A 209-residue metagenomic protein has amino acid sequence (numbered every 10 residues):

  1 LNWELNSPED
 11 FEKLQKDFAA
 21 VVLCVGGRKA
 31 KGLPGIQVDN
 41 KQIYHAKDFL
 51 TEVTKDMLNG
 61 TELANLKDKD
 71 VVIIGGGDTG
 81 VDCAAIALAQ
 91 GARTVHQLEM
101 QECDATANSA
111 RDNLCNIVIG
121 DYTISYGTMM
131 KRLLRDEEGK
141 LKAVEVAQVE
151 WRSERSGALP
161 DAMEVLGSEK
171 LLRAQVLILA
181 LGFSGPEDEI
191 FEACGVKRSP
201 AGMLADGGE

Functional and structural regions predicted by a protein language model:
L1, A84-R132: Rossmann-like dinucleotide-binding cores of NAD(P)H-dependent redox enzymes
L1-I36, R132-E145, E150-S153, V176-I178 (+1 more regions): Feature captures the FAD/FMN-dependent oxidoreductase FAD-binding
E4-E9, L50-E52, C103: Short acidic loop-to-helix transition motifs that present clustered carboxylates
L33-Q37, A84-I86, E189-A193: Short amphipathic alpha-helical segments
K41-K67, E154-E209: FAD-site-proximal beta/loop scaffold in flavoenzymes
K67-G77: Beta1/beta-strand and adjacent pyrophosphate-binding region of the FAD-binding site in flavoprotein oxidoreductases
G80-V81: N-terminal Rossmann-fold NAD(P) dinucleotide-binding loop
